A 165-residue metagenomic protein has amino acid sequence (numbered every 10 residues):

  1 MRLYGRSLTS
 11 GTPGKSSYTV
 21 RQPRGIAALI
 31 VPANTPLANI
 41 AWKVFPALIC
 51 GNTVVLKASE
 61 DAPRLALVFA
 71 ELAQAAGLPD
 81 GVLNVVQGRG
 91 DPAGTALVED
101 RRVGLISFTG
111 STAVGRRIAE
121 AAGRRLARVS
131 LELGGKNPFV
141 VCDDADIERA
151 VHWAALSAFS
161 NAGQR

Functional and structural regions predicted by a protein language model:
M1-V44, L78, L83: N-terminal Rossmann NAD(P)-binding subdomain characteristic of aldehyde/semialdehyde dehydrogenases
S16-S17, N84-G104: A structured beta-alpha segment of the ubiquitous adenosine-cofactor-binding alpha/beta core
A27, N34, G90-A96, G110-R117 (+1 more regions): Beta-loop-alpha module in the N-terminal Rossmann-like domain of NAD(P)-dependent dehydrogenases, especially those
W42-G94: PLP-dependent aminotransferase-like
F45, G104-T109: Periplasmic-binding protein-like
L56, V85-Q87, F108-G110, V129-L133: General beta-strand structural signal in soluble alpha/beta enzymes
L105, A113-R165: ALDH superfamily catalytic-core signature
